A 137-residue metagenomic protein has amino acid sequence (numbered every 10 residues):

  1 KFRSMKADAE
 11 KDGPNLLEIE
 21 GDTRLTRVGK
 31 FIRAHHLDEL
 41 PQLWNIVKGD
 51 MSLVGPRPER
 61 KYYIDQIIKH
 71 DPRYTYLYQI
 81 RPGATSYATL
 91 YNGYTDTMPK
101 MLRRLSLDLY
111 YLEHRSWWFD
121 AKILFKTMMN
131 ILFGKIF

Functional and structural regions predicted by a protein language model:
K1-F137: Conserved small/aromatic sequence motifs within transmembrane helices
